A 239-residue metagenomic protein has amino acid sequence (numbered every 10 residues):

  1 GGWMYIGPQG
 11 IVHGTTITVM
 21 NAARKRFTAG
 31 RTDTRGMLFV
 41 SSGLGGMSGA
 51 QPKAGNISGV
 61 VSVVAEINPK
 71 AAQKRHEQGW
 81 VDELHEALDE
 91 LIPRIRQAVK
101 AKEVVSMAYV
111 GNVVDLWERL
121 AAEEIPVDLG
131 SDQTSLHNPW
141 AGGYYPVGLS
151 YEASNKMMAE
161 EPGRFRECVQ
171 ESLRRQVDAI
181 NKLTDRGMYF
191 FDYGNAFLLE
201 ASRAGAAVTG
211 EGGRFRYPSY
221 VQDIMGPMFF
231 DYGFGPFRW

Functional and structural regions predicted by a protein language model:
W3, G10-I17, R35-L38, L44-K100 (+2 more regions): Catalytic or ion-translocation cores adjacent to nucleophile or general acid/base/metal-coordination motifs in diverse
T15-K25: Active-site-proximal segments of catalytic enzyme domains that coordinate small-molecule cofactors or metal ions
F27, T32-G36: Short helix-loop-beta connector
V64, A108, L129-D132, Y189-N195: A structural signal for short, well-ordered beta-strand segments and their strand-loop junctions that often border
P69, G111-V114, Q133-N138, G194-E200: Glycine-rich beta-alpha junction loops
S106-T134, A141: Active-site/ligand-binding-proximal alpha/beta "capping" segment
M107-Y109, E171-R174, K182: Polyanion-binding loop/helix "lid" in catalytic or ligand-binding cores
Q176-W239: Glycine-rich, aromatic-lined ligand/substrate-binding cores of catalytic and carbohydrate-binding domains
